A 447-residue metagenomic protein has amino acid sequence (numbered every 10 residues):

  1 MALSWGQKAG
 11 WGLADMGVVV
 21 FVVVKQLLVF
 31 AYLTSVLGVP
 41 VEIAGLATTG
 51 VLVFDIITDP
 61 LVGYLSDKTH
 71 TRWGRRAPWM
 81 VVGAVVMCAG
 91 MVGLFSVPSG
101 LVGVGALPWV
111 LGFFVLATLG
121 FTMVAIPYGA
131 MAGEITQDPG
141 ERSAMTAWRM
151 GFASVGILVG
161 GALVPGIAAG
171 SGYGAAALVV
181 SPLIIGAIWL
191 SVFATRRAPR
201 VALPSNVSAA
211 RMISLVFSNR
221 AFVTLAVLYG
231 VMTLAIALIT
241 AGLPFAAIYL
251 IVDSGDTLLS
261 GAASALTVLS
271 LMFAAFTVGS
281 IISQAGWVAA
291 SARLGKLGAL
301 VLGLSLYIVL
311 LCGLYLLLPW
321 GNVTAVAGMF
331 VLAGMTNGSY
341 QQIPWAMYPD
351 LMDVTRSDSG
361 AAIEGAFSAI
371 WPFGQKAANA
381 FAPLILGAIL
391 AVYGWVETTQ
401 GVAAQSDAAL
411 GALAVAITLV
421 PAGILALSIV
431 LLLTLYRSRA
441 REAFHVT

Functional and structural regions predicted by a protein language model:
M1-T447: Membrane-embedded alpha-helical bundles of multi-pass transporters/translocases, especially carrier/permease families
